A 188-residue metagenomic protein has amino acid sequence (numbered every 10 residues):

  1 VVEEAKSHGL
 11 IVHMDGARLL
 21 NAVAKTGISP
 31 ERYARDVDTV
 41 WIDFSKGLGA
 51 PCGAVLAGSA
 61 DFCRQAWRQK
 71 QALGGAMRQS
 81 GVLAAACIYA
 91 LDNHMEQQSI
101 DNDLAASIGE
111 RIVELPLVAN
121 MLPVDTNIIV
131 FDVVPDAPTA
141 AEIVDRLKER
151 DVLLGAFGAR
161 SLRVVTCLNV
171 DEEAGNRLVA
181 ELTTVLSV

Functional and structural regions predicted by a protein language model:
V1-L122, T126-R150, G155-V170, A174 (+1 more regions): Conserved PLP-enzyme active-site core in the AAT-like
